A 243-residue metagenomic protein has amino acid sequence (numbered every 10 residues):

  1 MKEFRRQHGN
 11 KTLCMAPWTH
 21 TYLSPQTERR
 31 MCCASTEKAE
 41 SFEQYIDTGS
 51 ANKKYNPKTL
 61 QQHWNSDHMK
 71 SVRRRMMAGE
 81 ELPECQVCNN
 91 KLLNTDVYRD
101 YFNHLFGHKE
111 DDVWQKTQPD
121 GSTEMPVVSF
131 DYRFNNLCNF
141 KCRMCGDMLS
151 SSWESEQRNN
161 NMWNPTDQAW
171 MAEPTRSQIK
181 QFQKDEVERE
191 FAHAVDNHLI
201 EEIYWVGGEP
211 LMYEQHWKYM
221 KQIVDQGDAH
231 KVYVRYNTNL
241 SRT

Functional and structural regions predicted by a protein language model:
K2-F106, E110, P126: Accessory C-terminal segments flanking Radical SAM cores
Q7, C14, Y22, N135 (+2 more regions): Generic structural signal for beta-strand residues in well-ordered domains
W18, C33-A34, R99, K141-G146 (+1 more regions): A short acidic (Asp/Glu
W18-R29, D120-M148, E201-Y204: N-terminal pre-triad scaffold of radical SAM enzymes
E80-V127, R158-E190, V195: Non-catalytic membrane-proximal stalk/linker segments that position and tether the catalytic domains
N89-K91, C145-S151: Detector for the c-type heme attachment site
V127-L137, M148-E186, H198-E214, Q226-T243: Core AdoMet radical
E190-D196, K221-G227: Leucine-rich repeat
